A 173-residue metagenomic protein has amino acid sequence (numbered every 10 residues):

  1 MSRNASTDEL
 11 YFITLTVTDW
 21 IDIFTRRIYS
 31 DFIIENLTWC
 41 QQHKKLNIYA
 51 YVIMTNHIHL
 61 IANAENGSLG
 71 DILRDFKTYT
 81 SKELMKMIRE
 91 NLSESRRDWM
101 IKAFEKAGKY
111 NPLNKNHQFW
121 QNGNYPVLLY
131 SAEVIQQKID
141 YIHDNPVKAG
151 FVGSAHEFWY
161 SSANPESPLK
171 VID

Functional and structural regions predicted by a protein language model:
M1-D173: Short catalytic/metal-binding and nucleic-acid-binding patches
